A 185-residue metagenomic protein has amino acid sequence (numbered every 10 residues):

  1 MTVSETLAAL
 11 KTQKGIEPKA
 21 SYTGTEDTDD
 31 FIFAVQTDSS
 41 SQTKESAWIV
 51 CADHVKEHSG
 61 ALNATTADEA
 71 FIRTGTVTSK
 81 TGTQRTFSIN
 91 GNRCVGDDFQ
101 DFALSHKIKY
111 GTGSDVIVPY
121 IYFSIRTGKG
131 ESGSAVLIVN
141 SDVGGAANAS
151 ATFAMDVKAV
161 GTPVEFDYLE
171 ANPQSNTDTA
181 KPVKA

Functional and structural regions predicted by a protein language model:
M1-E5, K158, T162-A185: Viral virion structural and adsorption modules
T2-N90, V136-A151: Solvent-exposed edge beta-strands and adjacent loop segments that serve as assembly or binding interfaces
D27-D30, D38, D53, D68 (+6 more regions): Acidic-enriched, low-complexity/disordered segments with a strong bias for Aspartate over Glutamate
K56, I121-E165: Short beta-strand and beta-hairpin "edge-sheet" elements
A70-S134, V164-Q174, K184: Extracellular/virion structural assembly segments
H106-T112, V139-V143, A154-K158, S175-T179: Short, low-complexity, polar/charged sequence segments that are solvent-exposed and flexible
